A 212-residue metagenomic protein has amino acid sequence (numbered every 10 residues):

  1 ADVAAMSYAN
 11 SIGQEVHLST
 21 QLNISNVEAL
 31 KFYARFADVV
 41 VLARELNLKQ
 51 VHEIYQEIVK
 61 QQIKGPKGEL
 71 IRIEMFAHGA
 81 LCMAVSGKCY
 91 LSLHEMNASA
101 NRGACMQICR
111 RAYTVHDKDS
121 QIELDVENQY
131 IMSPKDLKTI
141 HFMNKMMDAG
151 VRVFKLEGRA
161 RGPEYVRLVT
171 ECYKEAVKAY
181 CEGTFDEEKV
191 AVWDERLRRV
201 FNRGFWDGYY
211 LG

Functional and structural regions predicted by a protein language model:
A1-F32: N-terminal active-site wall of soluble small-molecule enzyme domains
E15-H17, K31-A34, V39-G212: Surface-exposed amphipathic alpha-helical tracts and adjacent flexible/coil segments at the periphery of soluble enzymes
